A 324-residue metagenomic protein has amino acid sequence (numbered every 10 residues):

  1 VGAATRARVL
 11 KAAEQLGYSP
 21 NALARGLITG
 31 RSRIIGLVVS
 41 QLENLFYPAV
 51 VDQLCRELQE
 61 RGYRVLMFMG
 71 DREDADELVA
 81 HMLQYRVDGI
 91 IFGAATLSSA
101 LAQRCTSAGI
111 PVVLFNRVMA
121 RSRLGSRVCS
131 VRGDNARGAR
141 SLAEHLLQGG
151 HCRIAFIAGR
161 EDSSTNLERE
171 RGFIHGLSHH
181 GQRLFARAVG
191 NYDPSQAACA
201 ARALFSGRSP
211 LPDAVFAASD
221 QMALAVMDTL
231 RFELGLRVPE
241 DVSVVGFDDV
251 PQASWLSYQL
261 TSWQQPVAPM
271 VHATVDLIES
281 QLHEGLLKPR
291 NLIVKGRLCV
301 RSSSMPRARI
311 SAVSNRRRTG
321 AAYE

Functional and structural regions predicted by a protein language model:
V1-R33, R309, N315-E324: N-terminal helix-turn-helix DNA-binding module of bacterial transcription factors
A12, Q53-E57, R104, A108 (+3 more regions): Alpha-helical structural signal in soluble globular domains
S19, Q59-R64, D88, P111 (+3 more regions): Residue-level detector of anion-binding/catalytic polar loops
R33-E144, F205-P210: Alpha-helical recognition/docking segments in bacterial nutrient-uptake and carbohydrate-utilization systems
L37, R86-A94, A155-A158, R187-A188 (+2 more regions): Periplasmic-binding protein-like
V39-A49, M67-D74, R117-M119, S130-S141 (+6 more regions): Hinge/beta->alpha junction and helix N-cap segments in small-molecule ligand-binding domains
L184-F185, A203-E324: Flexible loop/turn connectors
